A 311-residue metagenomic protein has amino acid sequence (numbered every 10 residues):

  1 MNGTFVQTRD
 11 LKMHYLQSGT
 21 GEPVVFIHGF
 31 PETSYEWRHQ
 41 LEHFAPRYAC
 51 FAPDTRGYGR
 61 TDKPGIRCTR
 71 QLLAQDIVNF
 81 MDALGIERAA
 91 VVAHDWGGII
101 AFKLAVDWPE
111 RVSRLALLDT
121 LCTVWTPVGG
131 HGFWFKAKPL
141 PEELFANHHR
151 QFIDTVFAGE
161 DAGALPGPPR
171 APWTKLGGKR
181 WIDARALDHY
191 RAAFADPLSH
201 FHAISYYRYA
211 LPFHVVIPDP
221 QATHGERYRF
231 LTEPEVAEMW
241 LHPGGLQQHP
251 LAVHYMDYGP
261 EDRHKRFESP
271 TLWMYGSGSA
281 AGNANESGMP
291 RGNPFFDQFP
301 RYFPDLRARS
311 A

Functional and structural regions predicted by a protein language model:
M1, K12-M13, P23, F51 (+2 more regions): Flexible "cap/lid" subdomain of the alpha/beta-hydrolase fold that forms the substrate-access gate
N2-T8: Short acidic-hydrophobic surface loop/beta-edge motif
T8-Q17: A short loop-to-beta-strand scaffold at the N-terminal edge of the catalytic core in hydrolase folds
Y15, S34-W37, W96: Signature tryptophan residues that serve as conserved aromatic anchors
E22-H28: Short beta-strand element of the alpha/beta-hydrolase
P31-H39, C50: Serine-hydrolase catalytic-loop signature spanning alpha/beta hydrolases and amidase-signature enzymes
H39-Y48, A83: A short, Lys/Arg-enriched amphipathic alpha-helix followed by its capping loop at the start of a domain
R309-A311: Short glycine-rich catalytic loops that host catalytic nucleophiles or stabilize transition states across multiple
